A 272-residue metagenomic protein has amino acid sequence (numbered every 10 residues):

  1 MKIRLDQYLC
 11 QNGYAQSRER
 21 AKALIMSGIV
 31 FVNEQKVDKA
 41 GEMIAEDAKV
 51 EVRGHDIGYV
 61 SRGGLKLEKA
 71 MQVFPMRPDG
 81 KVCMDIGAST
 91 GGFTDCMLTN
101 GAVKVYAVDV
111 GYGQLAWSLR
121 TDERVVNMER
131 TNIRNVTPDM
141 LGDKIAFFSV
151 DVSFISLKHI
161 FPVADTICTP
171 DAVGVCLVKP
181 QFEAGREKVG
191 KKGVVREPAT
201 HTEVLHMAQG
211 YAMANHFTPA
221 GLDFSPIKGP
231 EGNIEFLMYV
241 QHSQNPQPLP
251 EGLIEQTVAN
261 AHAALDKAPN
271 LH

Functional and structural regions predicted by a protein language model:
M1-A48, V82-C83: A basic, amphipathic helix-loop patch mediating RNA/tRNA/ribosome contacts
D79-S89: Conserved class I S-adenosyl-L-methionine
G91-G92, G113: Glycine-rich SAM-binding Motif I of class I
C96-K104: Conserved S-adenosyl-L-methionine
Y106-H159: S-adenosyl-L-methionine
K158-V175: A short glycine-rich, Lys/Arg-flanked "PGG" loop and its adjoining helix->strand segment in the class I
P180-E197: Short, glycine-/aromatic-enriched active-site segment of Class I SAM-dependent methyltransferases
I234-H272: Flexible, glycine-/basic-rich loop-and-beta segments that form/coincide with the SAM-dependent methyltransferase
